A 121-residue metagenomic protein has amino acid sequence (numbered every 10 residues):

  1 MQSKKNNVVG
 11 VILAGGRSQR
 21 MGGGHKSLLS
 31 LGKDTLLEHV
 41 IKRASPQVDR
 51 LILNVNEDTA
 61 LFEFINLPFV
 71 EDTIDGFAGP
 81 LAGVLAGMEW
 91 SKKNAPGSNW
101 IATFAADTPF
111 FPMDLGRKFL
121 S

Functional and structural regions predicted by a protein language model:
Q2-S121: Nucleotide and nucleotide-moiety/phosphate-recognizing core
